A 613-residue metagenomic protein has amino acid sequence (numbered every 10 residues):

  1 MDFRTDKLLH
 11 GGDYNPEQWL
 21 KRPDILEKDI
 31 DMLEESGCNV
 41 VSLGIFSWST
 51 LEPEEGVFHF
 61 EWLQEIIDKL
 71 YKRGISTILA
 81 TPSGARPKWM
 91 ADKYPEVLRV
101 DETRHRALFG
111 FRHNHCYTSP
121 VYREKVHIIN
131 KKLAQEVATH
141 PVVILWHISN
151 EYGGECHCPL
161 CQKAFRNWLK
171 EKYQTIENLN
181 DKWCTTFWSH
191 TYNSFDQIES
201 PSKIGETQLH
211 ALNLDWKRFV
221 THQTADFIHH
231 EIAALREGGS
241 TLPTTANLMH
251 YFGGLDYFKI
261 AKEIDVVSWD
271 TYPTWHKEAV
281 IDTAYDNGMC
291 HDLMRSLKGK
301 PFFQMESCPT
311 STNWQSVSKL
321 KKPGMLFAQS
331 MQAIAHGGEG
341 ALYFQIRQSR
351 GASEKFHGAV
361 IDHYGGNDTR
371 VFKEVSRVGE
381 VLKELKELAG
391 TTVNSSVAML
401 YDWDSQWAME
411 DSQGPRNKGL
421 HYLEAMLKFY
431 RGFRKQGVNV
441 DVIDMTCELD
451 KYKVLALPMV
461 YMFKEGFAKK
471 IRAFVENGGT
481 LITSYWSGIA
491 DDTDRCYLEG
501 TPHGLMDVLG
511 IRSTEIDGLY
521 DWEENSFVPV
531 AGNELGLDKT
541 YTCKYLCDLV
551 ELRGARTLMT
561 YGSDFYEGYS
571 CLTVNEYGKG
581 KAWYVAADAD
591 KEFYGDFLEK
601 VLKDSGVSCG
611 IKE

Functional and structural regions predicted by a protein language model:
M1-I25, I30-V40: An acidic-aromatic substrate-binding cleft motif
T5-H10, G37-N39, Y71-T77, T139-I144 (+7 more regions): Short, well-ordered coil/turn segments that N-cap beta-strands
L9-K21, G44-E61, A107-H127, S149-C156 (+7 more regions): The substrate-binding groove and active-site-proximal loops of carbohydrate-active enzymes, especially glycoside
G12, L33, V41, L70 (+11 more regions): Conserved, mostly hydrophobic/aromatic
W19-E35, V126-K132, M249-I260, K322-M331 (+1 more regions): Short, acidic/polar
L26-A107, K131-A134, H230-G239, P458-M462: Aromatic-lined substrate-binding rim segments of carbohydrate-active enzymes
T103-M289: Polysaccharide-binding and catalytic clefts of secreted carbohydrate-active enzymes
F195-I198, A261, D265, Y272-E613: Carbohydrate-binding surfaces of carbohydrate-active enzymes
